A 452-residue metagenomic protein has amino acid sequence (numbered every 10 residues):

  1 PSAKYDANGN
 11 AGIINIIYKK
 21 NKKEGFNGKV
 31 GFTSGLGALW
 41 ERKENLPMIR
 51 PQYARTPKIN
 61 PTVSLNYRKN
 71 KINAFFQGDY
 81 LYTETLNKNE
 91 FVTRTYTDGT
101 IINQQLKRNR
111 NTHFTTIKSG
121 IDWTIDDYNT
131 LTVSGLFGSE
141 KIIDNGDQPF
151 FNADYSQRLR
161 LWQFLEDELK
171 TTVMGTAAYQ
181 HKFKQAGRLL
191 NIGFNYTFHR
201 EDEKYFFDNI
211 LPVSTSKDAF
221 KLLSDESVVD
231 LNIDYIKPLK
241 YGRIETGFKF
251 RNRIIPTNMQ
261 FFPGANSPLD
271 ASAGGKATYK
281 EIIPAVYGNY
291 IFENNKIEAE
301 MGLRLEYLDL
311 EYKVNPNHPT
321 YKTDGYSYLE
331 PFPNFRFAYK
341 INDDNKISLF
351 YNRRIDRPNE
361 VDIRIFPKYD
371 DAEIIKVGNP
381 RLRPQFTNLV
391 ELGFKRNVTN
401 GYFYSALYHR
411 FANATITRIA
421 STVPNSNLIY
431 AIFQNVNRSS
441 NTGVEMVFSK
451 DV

Functional and structural regions predicted by a protein language model:
P1-D147, W162-H199, D234-E245, K249 (+7 more regions): Membrane-proximal, glycine/serine-rich, low-complexity loop/turn segments characteristic of large bacterial
D6-N8, Y53-P57, N66-R68, Q105-H113 (+6 more regions): Short sequence motifs at beta-strands and strand-loop junctions characteristic of Gram-negative outer-membrane
E41-L46, N87-G99, D144-S156, D202-L211 (+6 more regions): Outer-membrane beta-barrel translocator domains and adjoining extracellular loop/strand segments of Gram-negative
M48-P51, I101-K107, R158-L165, Q180 (+5 more regions): Extracellular loop and loop/strand-boundary signature of outer-membrane beta-barrel proteins
E140-L161, A178, L189-S224, F248-S272 (+1 more regions): Surface-exposed, low-complexity loop segments enriched in small/polar and acidic residues
R200-D202, P256, D309-V314, Y339 (+2 more regions): Surface-exposed extracellular loop regions of Gram-negative outer-membrane beta-barrel proteins, predominantly
D218, E245-D343: Signature of Gram-negative outer-membrane beta-barrel scaffolds
V228-N232, A273-G275, N379, R383 (+2 more regions): Outer membrane beta-barrel strand-and-loop segments of large Gram-negative receptors, especially TonB-dependent
